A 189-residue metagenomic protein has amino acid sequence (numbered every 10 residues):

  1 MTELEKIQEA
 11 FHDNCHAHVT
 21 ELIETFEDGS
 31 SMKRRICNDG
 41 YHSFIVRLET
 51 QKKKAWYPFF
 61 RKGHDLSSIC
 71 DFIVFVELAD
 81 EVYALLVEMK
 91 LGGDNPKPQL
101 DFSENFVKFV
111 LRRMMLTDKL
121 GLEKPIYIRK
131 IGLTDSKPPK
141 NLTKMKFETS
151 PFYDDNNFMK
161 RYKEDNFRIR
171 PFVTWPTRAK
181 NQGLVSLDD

Functional and structural regions predicted by a protein language model:
M1-D65, W175, N181-D189: Acidic-basic catalytic patches of nuclease active cores, encompassing PD-(D/E)XK and other metal-cofactor nuclease
Q51-K54, K62-D65, D94-R129: Acidic, metal/cofactor-coordinating or nucleic-acid-engaging core segments within structured domains
S68: Beta-rich catalytic cores
F72-V74, Y83-L91: Conserved catalytic cores of phosphodiester-cleaving nucleases, focusing on short active-site segments
E77: Active-site microenvironment for binding and transforming phosphate-containing groups
L91-N95, K137-K140: Short acidic, S/G/P-rich loop/turn micro-motifs used as interaction or catalytic elements
K119-D189: Domain-level recognition of nuclease-like catalytic cores that cleave nucleotide substrates
